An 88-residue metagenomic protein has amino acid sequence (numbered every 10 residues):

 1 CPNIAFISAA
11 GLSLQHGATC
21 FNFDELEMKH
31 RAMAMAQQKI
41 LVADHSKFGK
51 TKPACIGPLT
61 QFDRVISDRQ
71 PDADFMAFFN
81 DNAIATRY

Functional and structural regions predicted by a protein language model:
C1-Y88: Conserved phosphate- and dinucleotide-binding cores of soluble alpha/beta proteins, encompassing both enzyme active
